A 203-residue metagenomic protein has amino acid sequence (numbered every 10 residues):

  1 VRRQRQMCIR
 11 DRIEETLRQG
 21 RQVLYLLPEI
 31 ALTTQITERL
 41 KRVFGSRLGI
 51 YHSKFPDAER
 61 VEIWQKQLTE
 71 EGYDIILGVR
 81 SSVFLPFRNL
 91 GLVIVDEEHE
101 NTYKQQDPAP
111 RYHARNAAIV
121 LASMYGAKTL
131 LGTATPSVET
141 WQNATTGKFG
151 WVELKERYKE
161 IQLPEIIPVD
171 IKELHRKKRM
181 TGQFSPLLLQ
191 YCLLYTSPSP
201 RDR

Functional and structural regions predicted by a protein language model:
V1-R5, Y195-R203: Single conserved hydrophobic/aromatic residue that forms the stacking wall/gate of nucleotide- or nucleobase-binding
R10-Q19: Walker A/P-loop NTP-binding motif
Q22-E38: Conserved Walker A/P-loop ATP-binding site and its immediately adjacent core in helicase/helicase-like ATPase domains
I30, I50-V61, V79-S82: Conserved helicase motor
Q35-P56: Conserved helix-turn-beta segment of the N-terminal RecA-like "Helicase ATP-binding" lobe in SF1/SF2 helicases
D57-I76: Conserved motor-coupling elements within RecA-like helicase/translocase cores
K104-I161: Post-DEXD/H (motif II) to motif III coupling segment of the RecA-like Helicase ATP-binding lobe
K148-S197: Conserved interdomain linker/interface between the two RecA-like ATPase lobes of SF2 helicase motors
